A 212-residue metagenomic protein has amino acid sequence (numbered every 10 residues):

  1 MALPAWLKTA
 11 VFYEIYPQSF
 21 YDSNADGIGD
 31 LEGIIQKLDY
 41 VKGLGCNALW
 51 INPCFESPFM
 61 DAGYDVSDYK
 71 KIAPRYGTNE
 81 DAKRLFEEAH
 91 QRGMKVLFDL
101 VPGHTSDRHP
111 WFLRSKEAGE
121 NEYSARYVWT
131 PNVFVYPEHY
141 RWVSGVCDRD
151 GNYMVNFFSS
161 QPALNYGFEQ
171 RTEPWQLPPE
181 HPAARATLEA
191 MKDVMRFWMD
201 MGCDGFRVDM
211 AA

Functional and structural regions predicted by a protein language model:
M1-I35, D39, G43-G45, N156-F158 (+1 more regions): Conserved structural scaffold segments of CAZyme catalytic domains across common CAZy folds
L3-T9, Y16, A62, S106-R207 (+1 more regions): Alpha-amylase-like alpha-glycosidases and glucanotransferases acting on alpha-linked glucans and related
V11-E14, L49-I51, V96-F98, F206: Hydrophobic faces of well-ordered beta-strands that scaffold small-molecule active sites in alpha/beta enzyme cores
I28-I35, N79, K83, H181-K192: Non-membrane alpha-helical structural segments and their capping/turn regions in soluble enzymes
L31-G33, D65-D68, L113-S115: Glycine-rich, phosphate-binding/catalytic loops in enzymes
G33-P58, D193-G205: Catalytic domains of carbohydrate-active enzymes, especially glycoside hydrolases
Y40-E87, M94, P102-R108, M210-A212: Aromatic-lined carbohydrate-binding/catalytic grooves of carbohydrate-active enzymes
R84-M94, F197-D204: A structural motif corresponding to the C-terminal end of an alpha-helix and its immediate exit/capping segment
